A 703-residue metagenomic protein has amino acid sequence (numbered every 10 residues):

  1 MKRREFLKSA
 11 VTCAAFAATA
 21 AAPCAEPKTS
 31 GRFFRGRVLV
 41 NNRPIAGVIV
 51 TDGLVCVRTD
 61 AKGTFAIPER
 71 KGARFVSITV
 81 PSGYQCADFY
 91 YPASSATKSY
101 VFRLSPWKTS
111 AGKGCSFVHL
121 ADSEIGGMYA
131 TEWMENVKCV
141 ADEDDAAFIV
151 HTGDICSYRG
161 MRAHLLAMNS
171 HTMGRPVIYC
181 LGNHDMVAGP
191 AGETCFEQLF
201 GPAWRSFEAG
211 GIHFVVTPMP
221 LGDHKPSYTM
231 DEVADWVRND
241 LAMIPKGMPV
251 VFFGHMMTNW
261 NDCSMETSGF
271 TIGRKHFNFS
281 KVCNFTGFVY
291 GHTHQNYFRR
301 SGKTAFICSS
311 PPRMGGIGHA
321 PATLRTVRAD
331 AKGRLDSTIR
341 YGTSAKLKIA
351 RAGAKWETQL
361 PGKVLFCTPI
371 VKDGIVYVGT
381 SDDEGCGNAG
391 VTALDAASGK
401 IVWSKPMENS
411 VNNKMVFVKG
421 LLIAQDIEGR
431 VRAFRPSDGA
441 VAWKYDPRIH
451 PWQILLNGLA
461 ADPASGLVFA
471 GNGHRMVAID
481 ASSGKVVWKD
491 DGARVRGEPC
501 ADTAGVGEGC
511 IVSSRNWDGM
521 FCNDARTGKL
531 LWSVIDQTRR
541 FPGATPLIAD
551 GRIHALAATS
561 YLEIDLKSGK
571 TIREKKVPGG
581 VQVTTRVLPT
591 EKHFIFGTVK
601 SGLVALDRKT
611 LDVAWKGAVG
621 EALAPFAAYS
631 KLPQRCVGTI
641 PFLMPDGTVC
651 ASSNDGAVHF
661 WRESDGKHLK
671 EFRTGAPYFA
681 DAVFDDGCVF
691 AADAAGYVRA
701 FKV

Functional and structural regions predicted by a protein language model:
E5-A25: N-terminal export signals
T29-N41, A93-S95, V118-A121, N239-M243 (+4 more regions): Metal-dependent phosphoesterase/phosphodiesterase active-site architecture
T29-R35, V40-N41, D52-L54, R70-A163: N-terminal active-site segment of His-dependent metallophosphoesterases
L54-P68: Short, acidic Ser/Thr/Gly-rich low-complexity loop/linker segments typical of extracellular and cell-surface proteins
V80-A96, M161-P249, T271-F285, Q295-R334: Extended active-site neighborhood of metal-dependent phosphoesterases/phosphodiesterases
K346-L365, G390, K400-P406, A440-P451 (+5 more regions): Aromatic (tryptophan-biased) beta-strands that constitute blades/sheets of beta-rich domains
K363-V391, E408-V431, P451-M476, D490 (+5 more regions): Repeat-blade elements of multi-bladed beta-propeller folds
D395-S398, P436-D438, A481-S483, D524-T527 (+3 more regions): Short loop/turn segments that connect beta-strands within beta-propeller blades
